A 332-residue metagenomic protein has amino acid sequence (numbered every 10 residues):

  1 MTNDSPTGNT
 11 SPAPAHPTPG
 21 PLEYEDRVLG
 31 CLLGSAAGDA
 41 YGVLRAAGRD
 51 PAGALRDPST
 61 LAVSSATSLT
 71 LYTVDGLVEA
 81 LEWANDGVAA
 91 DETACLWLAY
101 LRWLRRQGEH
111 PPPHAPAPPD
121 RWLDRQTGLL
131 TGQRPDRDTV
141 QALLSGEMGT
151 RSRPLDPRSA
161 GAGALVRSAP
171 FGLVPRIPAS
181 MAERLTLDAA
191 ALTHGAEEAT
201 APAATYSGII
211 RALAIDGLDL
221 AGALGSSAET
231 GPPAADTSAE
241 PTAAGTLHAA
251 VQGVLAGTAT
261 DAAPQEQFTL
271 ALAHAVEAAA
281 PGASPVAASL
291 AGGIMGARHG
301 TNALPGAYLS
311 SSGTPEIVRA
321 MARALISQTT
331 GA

Functional and structural regions predicted by a protein language model:
M1-A332: Structured, active/binding-site neighborhoods that engage oxygen-rich ligands
